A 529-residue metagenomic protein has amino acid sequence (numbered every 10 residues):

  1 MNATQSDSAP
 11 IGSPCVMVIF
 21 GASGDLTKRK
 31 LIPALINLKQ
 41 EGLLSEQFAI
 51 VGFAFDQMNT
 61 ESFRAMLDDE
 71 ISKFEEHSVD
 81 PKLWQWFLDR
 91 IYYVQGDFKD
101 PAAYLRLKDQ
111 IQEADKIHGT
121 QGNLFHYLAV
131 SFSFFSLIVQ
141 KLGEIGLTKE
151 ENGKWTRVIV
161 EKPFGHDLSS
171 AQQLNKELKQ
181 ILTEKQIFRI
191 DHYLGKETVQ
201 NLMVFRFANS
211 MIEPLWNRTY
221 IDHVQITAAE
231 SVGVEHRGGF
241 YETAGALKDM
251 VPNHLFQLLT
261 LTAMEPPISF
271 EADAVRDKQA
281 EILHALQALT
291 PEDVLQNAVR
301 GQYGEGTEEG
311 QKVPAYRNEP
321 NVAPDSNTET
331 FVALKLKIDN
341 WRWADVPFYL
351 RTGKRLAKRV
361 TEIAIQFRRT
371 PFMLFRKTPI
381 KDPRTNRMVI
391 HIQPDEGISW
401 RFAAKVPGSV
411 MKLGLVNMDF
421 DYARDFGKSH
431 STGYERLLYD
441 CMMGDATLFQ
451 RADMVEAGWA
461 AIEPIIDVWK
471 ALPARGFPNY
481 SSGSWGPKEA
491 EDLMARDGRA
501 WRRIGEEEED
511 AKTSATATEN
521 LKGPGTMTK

Functional and structural regions predicted by a protein language model:
M1-V160, F164-K529: Secretory/organelle targeting and membrane-embedding segments
